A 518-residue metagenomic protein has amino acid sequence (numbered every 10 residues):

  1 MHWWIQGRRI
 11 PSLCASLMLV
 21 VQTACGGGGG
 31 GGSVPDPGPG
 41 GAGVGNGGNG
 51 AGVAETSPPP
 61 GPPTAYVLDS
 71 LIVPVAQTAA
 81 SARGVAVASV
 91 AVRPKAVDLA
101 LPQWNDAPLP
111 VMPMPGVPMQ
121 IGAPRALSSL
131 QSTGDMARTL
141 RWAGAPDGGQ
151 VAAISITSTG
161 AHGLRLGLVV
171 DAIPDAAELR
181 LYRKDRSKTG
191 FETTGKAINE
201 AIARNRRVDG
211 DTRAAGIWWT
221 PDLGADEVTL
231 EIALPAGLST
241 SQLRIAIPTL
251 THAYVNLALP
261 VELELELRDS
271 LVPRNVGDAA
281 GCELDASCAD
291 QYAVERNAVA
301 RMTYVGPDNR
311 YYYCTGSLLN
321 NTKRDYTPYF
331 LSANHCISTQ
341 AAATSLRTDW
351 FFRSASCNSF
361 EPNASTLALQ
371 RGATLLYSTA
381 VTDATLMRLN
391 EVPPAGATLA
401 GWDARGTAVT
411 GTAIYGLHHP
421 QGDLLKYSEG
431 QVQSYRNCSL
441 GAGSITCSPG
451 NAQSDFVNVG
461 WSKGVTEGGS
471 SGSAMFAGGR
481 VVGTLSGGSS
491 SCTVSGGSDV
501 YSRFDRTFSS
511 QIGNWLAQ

Functional and structural regions predicted by a protein language model:
M1-C14: Bacterial N-terminal signal peptides that target proteins for export
V21-A24: C-terminal motif of bacterial Sec signal peptides marking the signal peptidase cleavage site
G26-G30: Bacterial signal peptide processing site
V34-S155, I198-N320: Protease-domain processing segments flanking chymotrypsin-fold serine proteases, especially trypsin-like
G38, N320-N321, Y329-F330, R347-T348 (+5 more regions): C-terminal subregion of chymotrypsin/trypsin-like serine protease catalytic domains
S158-R165: Extended extracellular/luminal ectodomain segments enriched in beta-structured repeat modules
P174-K188: Short, surface-exposed beta-strand/strand-loop-strand elements in extracellular ectodomains
D222-V459, V482: Serine endopeptidase catalytic core focused on the charge-relay Asp
